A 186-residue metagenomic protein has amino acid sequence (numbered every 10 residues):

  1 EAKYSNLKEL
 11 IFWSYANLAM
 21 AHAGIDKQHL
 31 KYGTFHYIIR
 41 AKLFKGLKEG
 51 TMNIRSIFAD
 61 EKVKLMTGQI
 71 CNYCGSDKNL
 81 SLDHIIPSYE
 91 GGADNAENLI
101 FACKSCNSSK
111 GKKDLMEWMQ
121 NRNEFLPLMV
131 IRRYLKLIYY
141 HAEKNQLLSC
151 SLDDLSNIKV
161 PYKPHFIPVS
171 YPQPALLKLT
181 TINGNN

Functional and structural regions predicted by a protein language model:
E1-N53, V169-N186: Nuclease and nuclease-like effector domains acting on nucleic acids or nucleotide cofactors
N6, N17, N53, N72 (+7 more regions): Detector for Asparagine
E9-W13, L80, L137-A142: Generic preference for hydrophobic/aromatic residues in regular secondary structure cores
F12, F35, F44, F58 (+7 more regions): Phenylalanine-focused residue identity feature
A21-I70, L128-L148: Short, charged surface segments at domain edges that flank catalytic/cofactor-binding sites
I54, A59-E61, L65-M66, L99 (+2 more regions): A ubiquitous, low-specificity "background" feature that marks scattered single residues across proteins without
I70-L126: Histidine-centered nuclease catalytic patch
S108-N186: A detector for short metal-coordination/catalytic motifs
